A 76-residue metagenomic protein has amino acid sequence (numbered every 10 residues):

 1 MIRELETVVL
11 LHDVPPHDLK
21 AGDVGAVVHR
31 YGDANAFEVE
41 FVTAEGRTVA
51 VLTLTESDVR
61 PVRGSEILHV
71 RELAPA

Functional and structural regions predicted by a protein language model:
I2-S65, V70: Basic/aromatic-rich interaction segments and small domains that mediate binding to polyanionic partners
A74-P75: Extended, low-polarity transmembrane helix blocks
